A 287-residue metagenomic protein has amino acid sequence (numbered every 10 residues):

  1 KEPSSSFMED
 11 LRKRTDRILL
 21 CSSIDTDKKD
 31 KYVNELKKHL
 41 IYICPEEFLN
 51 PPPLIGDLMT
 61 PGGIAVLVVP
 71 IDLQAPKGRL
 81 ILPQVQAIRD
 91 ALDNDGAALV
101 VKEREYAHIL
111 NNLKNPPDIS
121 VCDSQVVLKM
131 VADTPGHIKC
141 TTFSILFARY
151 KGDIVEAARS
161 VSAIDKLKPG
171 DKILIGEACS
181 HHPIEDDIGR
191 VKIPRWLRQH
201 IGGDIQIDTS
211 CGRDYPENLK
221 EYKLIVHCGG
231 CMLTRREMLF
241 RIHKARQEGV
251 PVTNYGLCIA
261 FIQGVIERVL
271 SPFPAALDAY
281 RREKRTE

Functional and structural regions predicted by a protein language model:
K1-I43, P53-D57, L80-N112, Q125-K139 (+2 more regions): Conserved C-terminal guanine-recognition region of P-loop GTPase G domains, centered on the G4
K1-S6, R17-Y32, V68-P76, V101-R104 (+5 more regions): G-domain G4 guanine-recognition motif of GTPases
S5-R12, E217-L219, F261-P274: Glycine-rich, charge-decorated loop segments at or immediately adjacent to ligand/cofactor-binding or catalytic sites
R17-E47, I138-L167, R246-K284: Ser/Thr/Gly-rich flexible loops in soluble cytosolic domains mediating phosphotransfer, phosphorylation
L58-K77, I81-Q84: Long, well-ordered amphipathic alpha-helical subdomains in the mid-to-C-terminal portions of large enzyme subunits
S120: Flexible loop/N-cap segments at domain edges
F147-D204, D208-D214, L219: Redox- and metal-dependent alpha/beta enzyme cores, enriched for Fe-S-associated oxidoreductases and cofactor-handling
G212, E221-Y222, H227-Q263, V269-L270: Cofactor-cradling patches in redox/metallo enzymes
